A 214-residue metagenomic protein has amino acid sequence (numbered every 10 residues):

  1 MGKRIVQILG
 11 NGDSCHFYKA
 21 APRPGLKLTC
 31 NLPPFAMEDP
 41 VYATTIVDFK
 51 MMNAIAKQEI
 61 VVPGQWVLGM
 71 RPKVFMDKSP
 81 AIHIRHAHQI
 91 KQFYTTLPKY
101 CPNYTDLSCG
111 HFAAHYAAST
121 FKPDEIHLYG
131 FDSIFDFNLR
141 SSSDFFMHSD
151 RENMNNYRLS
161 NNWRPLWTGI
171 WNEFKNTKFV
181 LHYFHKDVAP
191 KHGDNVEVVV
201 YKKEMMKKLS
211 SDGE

Functional and structural regions predicted by a protein language model:
M1-E214: Metal-ion/cofactor- or nucleotide/acyl-coenzyme-handling active-site neighborhoods
